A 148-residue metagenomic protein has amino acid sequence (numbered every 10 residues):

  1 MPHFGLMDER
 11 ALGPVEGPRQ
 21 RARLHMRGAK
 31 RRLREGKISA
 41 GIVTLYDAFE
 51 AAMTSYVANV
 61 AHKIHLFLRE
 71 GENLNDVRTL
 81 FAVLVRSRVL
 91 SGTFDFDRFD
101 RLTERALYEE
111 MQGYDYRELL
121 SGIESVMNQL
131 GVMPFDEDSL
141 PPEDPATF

Functional and structural regions predicted by a protein language model:
M1-I38: Charged alpha-helical initiation segments
F4-G5, V57, A61-F148: Long, charged low-complexity segments
A11, R34-G41, Q112-L119: Residue-level recognition of alpha-helical structural elements
V15, L24, A29, T44 (+2 more regions): Residue-level signal for the start and early helices of compact helical domains
P18, T44-L45, D95, L119: Amphipathic alpha-helix face/heptad-repeat signature
R21-L24, G28, D47, E118 (+1 more regions): Charged, amphipathic alpha-helical oligomerization/scaffolding segments
G41-I42, A48: Solenoid-repeat scaffolds in large eukaryotic assemblies
